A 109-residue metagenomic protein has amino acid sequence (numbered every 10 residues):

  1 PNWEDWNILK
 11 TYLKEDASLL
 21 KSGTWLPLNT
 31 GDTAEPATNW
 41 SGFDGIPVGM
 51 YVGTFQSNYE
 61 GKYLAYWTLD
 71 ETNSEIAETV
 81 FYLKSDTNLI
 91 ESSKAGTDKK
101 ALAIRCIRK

Functional and structural regions predicted by a protein language model:
P1-K109: Conserved positions within compact, well-structured domain cores
